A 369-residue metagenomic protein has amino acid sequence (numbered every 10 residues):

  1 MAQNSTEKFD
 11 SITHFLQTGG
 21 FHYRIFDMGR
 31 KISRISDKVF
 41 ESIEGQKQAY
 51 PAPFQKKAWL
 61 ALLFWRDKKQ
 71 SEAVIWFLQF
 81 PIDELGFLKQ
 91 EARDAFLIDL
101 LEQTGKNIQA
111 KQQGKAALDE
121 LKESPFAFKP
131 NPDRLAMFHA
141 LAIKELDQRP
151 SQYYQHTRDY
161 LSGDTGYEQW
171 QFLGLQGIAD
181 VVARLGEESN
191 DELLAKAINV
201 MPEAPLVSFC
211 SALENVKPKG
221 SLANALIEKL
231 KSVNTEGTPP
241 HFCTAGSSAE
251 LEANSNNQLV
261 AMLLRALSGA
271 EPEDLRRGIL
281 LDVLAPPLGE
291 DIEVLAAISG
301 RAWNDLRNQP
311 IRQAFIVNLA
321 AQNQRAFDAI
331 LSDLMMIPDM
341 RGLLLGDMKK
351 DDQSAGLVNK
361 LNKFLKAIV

Functional and structural regions predicted by a protein language model:
M1, M28, M137, M201 (+4 more regions): Detector for methionine-enriched segments
M1, T244, R325-D328: Residue-level detector of intrinsically disordered, flexible termini and proteolytic processing junctions
A2-A225, G237-P240: Phosphoinositide system proteins, centered on phosphoinositide phosphatases and their trafficking scaffolds
N4, N107, N131, N190 (+10 more regions): Detector for Asparagine
G20, G105, K231-N234, L365 (+1 more regions): Generic secondary-structure transition motif, activating predominantly at the C-termini of alpha-helices
D164-G186, E192-V200, A204-P218, A225-K229 (+6 more regions): Structural detector for internal amphipathic alpha-helices that build alpha-solenoid repeat scaffolds
K196-M201, S211-V216, A225-N254, A266 (+3 more regions): Alpha-solenoid HEAT/Armadillo-like helical repeat scaffolds in large eukaryotic proteins
A266-V369: Alpha-helical oligomerization segments
